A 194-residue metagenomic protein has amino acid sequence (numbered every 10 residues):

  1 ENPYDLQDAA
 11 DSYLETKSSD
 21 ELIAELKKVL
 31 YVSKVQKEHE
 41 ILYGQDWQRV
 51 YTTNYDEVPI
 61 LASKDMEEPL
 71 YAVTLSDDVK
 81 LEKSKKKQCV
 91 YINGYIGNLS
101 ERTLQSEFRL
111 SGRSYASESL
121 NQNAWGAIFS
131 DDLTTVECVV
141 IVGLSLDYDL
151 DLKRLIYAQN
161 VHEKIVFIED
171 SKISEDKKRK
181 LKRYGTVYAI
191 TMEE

Functional and structural regions predicted by a protein language model:
E1-E194: SIR2/sirtuin NAD+-dependent deacylase catalytic core
